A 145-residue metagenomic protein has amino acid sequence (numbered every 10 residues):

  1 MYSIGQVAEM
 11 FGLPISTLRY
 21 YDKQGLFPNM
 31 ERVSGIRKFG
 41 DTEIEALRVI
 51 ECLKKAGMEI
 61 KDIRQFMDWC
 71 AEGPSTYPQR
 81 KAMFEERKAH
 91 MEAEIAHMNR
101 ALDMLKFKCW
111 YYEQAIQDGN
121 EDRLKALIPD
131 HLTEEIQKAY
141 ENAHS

Functional and structural regions predicted by a protein language model:
M1-D68: Basic helix-turn-helix/winged-helix DNA-binding cores and closely related short helical interaction motifs
V7, G25-L26, I44, A71 (+3 more regions): Short linear sequence elements within intrinsically disordered, low-complexity coil regions
C52-K55, D68-A71, W110, Q114-Q117: A generic structural signal for secondary-structure junctions that act as hinges or helix/strand caps at the edges
K55-R87: Amphipathic alpha-helical dimerization/coiled-coil segments that flank or bridge DNA-binding/regulatory modules
S75-S145: C-terminal regulatory/oligomerization modules of transcriptional regulators
